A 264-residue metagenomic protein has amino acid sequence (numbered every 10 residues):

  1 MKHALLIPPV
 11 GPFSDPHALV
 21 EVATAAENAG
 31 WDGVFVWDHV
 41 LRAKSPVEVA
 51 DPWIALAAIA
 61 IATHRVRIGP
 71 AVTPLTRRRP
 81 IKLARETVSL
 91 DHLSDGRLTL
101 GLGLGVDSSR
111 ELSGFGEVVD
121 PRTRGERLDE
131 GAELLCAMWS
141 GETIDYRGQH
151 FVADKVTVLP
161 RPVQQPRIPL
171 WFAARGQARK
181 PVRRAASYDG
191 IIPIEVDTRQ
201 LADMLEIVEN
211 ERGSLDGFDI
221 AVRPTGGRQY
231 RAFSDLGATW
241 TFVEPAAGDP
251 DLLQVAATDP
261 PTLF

Functional and structural regions predicted by a protein language model:
M1-F264: Active-site-adjacent structural elements that line small-molecule/cofactor binding pockets in enzymes
